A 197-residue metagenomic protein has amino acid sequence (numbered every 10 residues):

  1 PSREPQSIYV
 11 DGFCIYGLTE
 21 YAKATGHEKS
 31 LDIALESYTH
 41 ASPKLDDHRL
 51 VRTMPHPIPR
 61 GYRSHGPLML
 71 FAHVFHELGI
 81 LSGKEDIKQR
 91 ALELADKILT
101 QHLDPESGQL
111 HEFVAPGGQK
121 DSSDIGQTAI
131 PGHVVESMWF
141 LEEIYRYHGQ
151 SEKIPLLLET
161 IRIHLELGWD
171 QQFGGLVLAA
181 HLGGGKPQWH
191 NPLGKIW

Functional and structural regions predicted by a protein language model:
P1-W197: Glycan-recognition and catalytic cores of secretory/periplasmic carbohydrate-active enzymes
